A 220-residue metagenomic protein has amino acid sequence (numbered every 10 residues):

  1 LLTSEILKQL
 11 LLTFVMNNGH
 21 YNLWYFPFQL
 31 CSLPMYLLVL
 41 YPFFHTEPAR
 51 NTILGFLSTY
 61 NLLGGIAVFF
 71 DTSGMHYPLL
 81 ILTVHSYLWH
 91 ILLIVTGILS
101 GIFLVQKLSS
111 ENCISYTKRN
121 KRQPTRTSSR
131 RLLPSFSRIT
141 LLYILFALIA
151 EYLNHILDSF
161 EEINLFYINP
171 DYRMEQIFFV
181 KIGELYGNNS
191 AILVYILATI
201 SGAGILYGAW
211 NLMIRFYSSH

Functional and structural regions predicted by a protein language model:
K8-N18, F69-L79: Juxtamembrane "helix-exit" motif on the non-cytosolic side of transmembrane helices
N17-L30, P78-L88: Non-cytosolic membrane-interface motifs at loop->transmembrane helix junctions
L30-F43, I91-L104, I196-W210: Hydrophobic cores of alpha-helical transmembrane segments in multi-pass inner/ER membrane proteins, independent
C31-L62, I66-M75, I98-G101: Internal transmembrane alpha-helix with an interfacial aromatic "cap," most often the third helix
L37-Y41, L92-Y116, P124-P134: Alpha-helical transmembrane segments in multipass membrane proteins, preferentially the mid-helix core
L63, L82-L104, L132-Y152: Alpha-helical membrane segments in multi-pass integral membrane proteins
Q106-N112, G208-H220: Membrane-interface capping segments at transmembrane-helix boundaries
P134-L141, L157-Y207: Membrane-interface transmembrane-helix boundary segments in multi-pass integral membrane proteins
